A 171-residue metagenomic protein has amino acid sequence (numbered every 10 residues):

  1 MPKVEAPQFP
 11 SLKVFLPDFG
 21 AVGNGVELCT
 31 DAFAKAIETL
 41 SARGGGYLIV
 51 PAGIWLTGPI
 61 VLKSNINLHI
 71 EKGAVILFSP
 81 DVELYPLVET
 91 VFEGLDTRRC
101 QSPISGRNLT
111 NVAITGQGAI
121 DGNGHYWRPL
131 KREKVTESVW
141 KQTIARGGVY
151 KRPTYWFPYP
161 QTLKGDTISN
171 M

Functional and structural regions predicted by a protein language model:
M1-M171: Extracellular/periplasmic carbohydrate-active domains that bind, remodel, or depolymerize complex polysaccharides
